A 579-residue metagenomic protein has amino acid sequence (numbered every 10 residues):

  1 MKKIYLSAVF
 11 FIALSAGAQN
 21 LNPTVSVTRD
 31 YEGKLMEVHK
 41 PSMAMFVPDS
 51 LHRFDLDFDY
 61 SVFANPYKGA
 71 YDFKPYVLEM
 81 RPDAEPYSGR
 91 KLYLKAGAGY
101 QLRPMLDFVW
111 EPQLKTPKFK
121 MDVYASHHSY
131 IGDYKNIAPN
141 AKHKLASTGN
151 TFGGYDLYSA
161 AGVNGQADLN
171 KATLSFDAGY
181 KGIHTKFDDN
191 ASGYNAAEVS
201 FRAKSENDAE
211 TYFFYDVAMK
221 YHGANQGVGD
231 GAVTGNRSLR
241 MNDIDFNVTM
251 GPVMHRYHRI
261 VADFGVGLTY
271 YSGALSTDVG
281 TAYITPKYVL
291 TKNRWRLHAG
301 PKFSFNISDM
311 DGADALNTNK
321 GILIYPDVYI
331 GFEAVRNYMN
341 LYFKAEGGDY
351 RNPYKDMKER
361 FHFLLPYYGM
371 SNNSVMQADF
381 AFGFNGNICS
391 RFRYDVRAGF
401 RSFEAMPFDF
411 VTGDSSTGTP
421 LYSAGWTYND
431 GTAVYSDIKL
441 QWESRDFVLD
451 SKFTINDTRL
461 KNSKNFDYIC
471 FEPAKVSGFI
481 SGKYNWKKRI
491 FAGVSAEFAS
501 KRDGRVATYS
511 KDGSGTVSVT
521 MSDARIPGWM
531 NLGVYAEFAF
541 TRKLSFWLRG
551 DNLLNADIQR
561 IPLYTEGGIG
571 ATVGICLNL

Functional and structural regions predicted by a protein language model:
A18-A84: N-terminal periplasmic/intermembrane-space "pro-region" immediately following the signal or transit peptide
F73-L78, E85-L94, A98-I137, G154-A161 (+1 more regions): Outer-membrane beta-barrel translocator/receptor signature
G89, L94-G97, R296, D309-L579: Exposed, low-structure sequence patches enriched in small/polar residues
K95-D107, Q113, P117, G154-D156 (+7 more regions): Solvent-exposed loop/turn segments connecting transmembrane beta-strands in outer-membrane beta-barrel proteins
L106-P112, A161-A167, V199-N207, F246-P252 (+11 more regions): Residues on the lipid-exposed face of transmembrane beta-strands in outer-membrane beta-barrel proteins
K115-K135, R259-T269, T277-A313, D446-D457 (+1 more regions): Surface-exposed extracellular loop regions of Gram-negative outer-membrane beta-barrel proteins
H128-Y134, K181-F187, K220-V233, G267-L275 (+6 more regions): Sequence/structural signature of outer-membrane beta-barrel proteins
D133-Y134, A146-G162, Q166, L174-D243 (+1 more regions): Flexible loop and strand-edge segments within Gram-negative outer membrane beta-barrel domains
